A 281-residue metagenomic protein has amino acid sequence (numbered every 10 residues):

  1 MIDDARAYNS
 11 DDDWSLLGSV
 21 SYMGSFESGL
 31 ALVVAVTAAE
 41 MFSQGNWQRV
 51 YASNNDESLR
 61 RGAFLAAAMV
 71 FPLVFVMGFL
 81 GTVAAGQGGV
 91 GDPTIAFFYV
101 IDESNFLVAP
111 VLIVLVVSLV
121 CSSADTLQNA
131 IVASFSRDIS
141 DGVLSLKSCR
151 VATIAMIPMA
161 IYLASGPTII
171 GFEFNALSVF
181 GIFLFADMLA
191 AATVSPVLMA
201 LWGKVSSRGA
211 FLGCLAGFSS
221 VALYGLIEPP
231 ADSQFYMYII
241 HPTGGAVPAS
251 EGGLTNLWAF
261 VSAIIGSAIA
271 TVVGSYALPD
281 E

Functional and structural regions predicted by a protein language model:
M1-E281: Membrane-embedded helix-loop-helix hairpins and adjacent transmembrane boundary segments in multi-pass transporters
